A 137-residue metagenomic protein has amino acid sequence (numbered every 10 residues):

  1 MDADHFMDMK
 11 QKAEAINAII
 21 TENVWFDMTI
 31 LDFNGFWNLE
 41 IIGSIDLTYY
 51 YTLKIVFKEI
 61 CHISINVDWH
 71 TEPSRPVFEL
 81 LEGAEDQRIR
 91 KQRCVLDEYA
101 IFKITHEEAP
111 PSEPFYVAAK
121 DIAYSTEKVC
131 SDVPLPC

Functional and structural regions predicted by a protein language model:
D2-C137: Surface-exposed, interaction-prone regions used to assemble/regulate multi-protein complexes
